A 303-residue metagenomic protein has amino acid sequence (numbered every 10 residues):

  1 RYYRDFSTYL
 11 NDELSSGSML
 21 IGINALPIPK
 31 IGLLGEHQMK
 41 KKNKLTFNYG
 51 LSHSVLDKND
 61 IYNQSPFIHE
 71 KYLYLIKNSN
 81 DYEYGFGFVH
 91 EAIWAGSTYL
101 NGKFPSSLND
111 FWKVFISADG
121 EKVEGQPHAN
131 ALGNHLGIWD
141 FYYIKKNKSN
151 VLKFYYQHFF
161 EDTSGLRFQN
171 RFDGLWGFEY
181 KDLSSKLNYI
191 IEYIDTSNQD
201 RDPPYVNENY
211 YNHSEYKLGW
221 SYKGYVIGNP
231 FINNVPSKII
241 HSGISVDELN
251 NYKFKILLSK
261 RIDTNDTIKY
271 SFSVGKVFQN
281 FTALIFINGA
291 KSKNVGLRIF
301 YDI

Functional and structural regions predicted by a protein language model:
R1-R4: Glycine- and aromatic-enriched membrane insertion/assembly motifs of diderm outer-membrane and organelle channel
F6-Y99: Internal, well-ordered domain-core segments that constitute the primary functional module of diverse proteins
Y9-S16, K58-I68, S97-G102, G165-Q169 (+3 more regions): Outer-membrane beta-barrel translocator domains and adjoining extracellular loop/strand segments of Gram-negative
M19-N24, G50, S54-L56, G102-K103 (+3 more regions): A signal for specific C-terminal beta-sheet/loop modules enriched in small/flexible residues with GP/PG/PP motifs
G22, S106-F111, A290-S292: Alpha-helix initiation/capping motif
S52, L56, S79-I144: A conserved mid-domain beta-alpha-beta active-site/ligand-binding segment of alpha/beta enzyme cores
Q126-I303: Outer-membrane beta-barrel pore domains
